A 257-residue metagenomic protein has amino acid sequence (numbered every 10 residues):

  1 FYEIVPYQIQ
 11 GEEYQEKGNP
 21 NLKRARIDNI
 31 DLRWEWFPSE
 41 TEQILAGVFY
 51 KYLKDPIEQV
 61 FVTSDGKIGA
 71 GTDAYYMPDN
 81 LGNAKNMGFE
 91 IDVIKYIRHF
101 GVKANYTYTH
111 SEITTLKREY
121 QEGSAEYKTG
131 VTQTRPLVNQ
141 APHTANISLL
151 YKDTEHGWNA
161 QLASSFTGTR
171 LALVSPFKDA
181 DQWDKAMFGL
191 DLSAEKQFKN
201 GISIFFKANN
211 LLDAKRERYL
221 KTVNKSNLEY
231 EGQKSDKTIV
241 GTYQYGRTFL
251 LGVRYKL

Functional and structural regions predicted by a protein language model:
F1-I30, Y50-D79, A163-F177, D213-E229: Surface-exposed extracellular loop regions of Gram-negative outer-membrane beta-barrel proteins, predominantly
N19-K23, P78-N80, T134-V138, D179-D181 (+1 more regions): Outer-membrane beta-barrel domain signature
R26, W36-E40, Y52, K85 (+7 more regions): Outer-membrane beta-barrel strand-turn architecture
R26-I30, N83-M87, Y96, A141-A145 (+2 more regions): Residues that define the transmembrane beta-barrel architecture of outer-membrane proteins
L32, A46-V48, A104, L149 (+4 more regions): Membrane-embedded beta-strand positions of outer-membrane beta-barrel proteins
T41-I44, H99-K103, E155-A160, N200-I204 (+1 more regions): Repeated loop/turn-to-beta-strand initiation elements of outer-membrane beta-barrel proteins
F49-L53, T72-V174: Gram-negative outer-membrane beta-barrel transporters
K54, F166-V174, E195-L257: C-terminal beta-signal and adjacent terminal beta-strands/loops of Gram-negative outer-membrane beta-barrel proteins
